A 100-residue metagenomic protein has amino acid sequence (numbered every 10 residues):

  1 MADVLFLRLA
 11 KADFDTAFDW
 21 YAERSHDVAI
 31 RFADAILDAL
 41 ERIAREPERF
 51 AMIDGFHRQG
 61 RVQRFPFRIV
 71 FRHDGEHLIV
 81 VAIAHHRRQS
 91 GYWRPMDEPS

Functional and structural regions predicted by a protein language model:
M1-A33, S100: Arg/Lys-rich, positively charged N-terminal/basic patches that mediate binding to nucleic acids
I30-R31, A51-I53, Y92: Short, hydrophobic secondary-structure boundary micro-motifs
L40-A44: Short proline/glycine- and basic residue-enriched helix-capping loop/turn segments at helix->loop/beta transitions
R45-I79, I83: Basic/aromatic recognition patch in beta-strand/loop cores that engages polyanionic ligands
R72-S100: Enriched for short, Lys/Arg-rich terminal
